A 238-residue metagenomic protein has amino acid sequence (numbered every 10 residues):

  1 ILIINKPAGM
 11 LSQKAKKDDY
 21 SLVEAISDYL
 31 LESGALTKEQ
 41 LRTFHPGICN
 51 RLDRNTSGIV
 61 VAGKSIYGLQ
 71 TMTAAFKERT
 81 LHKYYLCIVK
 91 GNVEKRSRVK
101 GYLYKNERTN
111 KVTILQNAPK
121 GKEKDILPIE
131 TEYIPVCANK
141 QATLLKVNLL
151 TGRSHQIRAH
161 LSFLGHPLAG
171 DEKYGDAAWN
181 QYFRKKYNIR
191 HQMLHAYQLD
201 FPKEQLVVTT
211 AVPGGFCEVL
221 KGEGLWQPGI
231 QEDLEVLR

Functional and structural regions predicted by a protein language model:
I1-R238: RNA pseudouridine synthases
